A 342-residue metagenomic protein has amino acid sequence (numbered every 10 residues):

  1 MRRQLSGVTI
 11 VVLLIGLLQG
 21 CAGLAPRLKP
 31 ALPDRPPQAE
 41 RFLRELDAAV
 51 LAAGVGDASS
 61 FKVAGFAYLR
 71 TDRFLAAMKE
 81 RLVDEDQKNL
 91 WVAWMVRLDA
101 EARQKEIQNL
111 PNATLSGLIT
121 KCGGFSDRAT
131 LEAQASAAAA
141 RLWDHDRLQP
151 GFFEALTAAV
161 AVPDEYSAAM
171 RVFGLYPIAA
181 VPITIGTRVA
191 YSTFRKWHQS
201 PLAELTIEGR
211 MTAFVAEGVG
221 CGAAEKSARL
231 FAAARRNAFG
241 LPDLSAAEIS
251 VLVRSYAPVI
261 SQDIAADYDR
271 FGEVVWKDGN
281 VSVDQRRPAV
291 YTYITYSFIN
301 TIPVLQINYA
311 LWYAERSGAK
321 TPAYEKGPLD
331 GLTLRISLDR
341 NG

Functional and structural regions predicted by a protein language model:
M1-I10: Bacterial N-terminal signal peptides that target proteins for export
Q19-G20: C-terminal motif of bacterial Sec signal peptides marking the signal peptidase cleavage site
G23: Short, conserved catalytic or interaction motifs in soluble domains
P26-P328: A domain-level signal for the mature, folded cores of soluble proteins
A323-N341: A short, surface-exposed beta-strand/turn
